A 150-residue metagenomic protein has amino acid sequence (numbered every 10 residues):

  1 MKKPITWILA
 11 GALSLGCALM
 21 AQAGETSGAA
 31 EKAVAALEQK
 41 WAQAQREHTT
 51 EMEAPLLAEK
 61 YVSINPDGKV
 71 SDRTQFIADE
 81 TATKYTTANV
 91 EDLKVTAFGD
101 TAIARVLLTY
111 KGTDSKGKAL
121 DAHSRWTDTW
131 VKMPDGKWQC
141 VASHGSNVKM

Functional and structural regions predicted by a protein language model:
M1-P4: Positively charged n-region of N-terminal signal peptides that target proteins for export
I8-A18: Bacterial N-terminal signal peptides
L19-A23: Sec/Tat signal peptide C-region and signal peptidase I cleavage site
G24-M150: A beta-strand edge to alpha-helix "cap/lid" segment located at domain peripheries
